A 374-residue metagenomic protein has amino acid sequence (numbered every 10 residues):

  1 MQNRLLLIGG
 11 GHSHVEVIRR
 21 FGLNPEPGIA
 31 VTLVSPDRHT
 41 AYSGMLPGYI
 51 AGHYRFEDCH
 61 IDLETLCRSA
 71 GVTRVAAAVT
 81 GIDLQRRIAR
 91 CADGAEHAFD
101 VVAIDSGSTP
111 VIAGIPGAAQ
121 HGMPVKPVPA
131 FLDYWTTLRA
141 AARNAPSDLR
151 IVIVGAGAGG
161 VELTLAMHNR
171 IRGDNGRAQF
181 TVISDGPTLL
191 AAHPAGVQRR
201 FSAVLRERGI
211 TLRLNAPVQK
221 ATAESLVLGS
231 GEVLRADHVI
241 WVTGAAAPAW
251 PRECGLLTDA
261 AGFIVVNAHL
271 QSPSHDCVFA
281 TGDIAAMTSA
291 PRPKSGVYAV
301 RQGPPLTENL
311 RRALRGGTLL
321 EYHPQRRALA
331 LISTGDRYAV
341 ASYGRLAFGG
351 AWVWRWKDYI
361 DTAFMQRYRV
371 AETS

Functional and structural regions predicted by a protein language model:
M1-V72, E162-H193: Beta1-alpha1 glycine-rich phosphate/pyrophosphate-binding loop at the start of Rossmann-like nucleotide-binding domains
Q2-R4, S69-V152, I240: FAD-binding core/adjacent interface of flavoenzyme oxidoreductases
I8, H97-T109, P127, V218 (+3 more regions): Short hydrophobic core segments
R74-G81, N169-A268: A Rossmann-like FAD-binding core segment of flavoenzymes
Q120-S147, V233-H238, V242-R301, E308-N309: FAD-site-proximal beta/loop scaffold in flavoenzymes
W135-T181: Rossmann-like NAD(P)H-binding beta-loop-alpha module
V297-Q325: Internal hydrophobic alpha-helix adjacent to the cofactor/substrate pocket in enzyme cavities
D336-S374: C-terminal auxiliary extensions adjacent to catalytic cores
